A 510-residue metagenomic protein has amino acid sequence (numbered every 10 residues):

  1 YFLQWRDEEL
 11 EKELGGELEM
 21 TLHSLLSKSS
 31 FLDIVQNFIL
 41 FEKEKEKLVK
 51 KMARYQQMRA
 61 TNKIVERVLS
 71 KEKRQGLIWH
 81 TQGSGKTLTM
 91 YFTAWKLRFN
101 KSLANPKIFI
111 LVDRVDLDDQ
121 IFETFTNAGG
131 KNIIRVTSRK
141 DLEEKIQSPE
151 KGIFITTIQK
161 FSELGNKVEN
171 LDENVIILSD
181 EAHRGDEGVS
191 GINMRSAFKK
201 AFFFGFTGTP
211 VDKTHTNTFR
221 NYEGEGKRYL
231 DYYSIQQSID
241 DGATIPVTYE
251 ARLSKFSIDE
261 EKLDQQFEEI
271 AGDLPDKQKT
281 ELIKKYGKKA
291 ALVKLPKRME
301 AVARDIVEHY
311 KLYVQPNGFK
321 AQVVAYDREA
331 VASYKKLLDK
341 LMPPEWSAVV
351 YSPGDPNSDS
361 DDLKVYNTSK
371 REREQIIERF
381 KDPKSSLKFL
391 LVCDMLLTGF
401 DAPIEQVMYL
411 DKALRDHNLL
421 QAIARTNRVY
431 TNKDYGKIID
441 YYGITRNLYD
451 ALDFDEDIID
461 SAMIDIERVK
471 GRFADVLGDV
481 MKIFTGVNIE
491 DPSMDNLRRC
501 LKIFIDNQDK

Functional and structural regions predicted by a protein language model:
Y1-K107, D116-K131, P149-G152, Q159 (+3 more regions): ATP-dependent helicase/translocase motor core
E11-G16, L25, H215-F319, K335-K340: Interdomain helical connector at the RecA1-RecA2 junction of SF1/SF2 helicase-like NTPases
L77, K107-F109, D118, F122 (+3 more regions): Conserved RecA-like helicase motor-core motifs
Q82, H183-R184, A197-T214: Conserved helicase ATPase motor motifs in RecA-like P-loop NTPase domains
K151-N193, E374-I377, V392-D394: Conserved RecA-like ASCE ATPase "motif II neighborhood" in helicase/translocase motors
G152, K285-V392: Conserved C-terminal RecA-like helicase domain
I176, H183-R184, A201, P353-I464: Conserved RecA-like P-loop NTPase helicase motor core
Y430-K510: Long, hydrophobic alpha-helical segments
